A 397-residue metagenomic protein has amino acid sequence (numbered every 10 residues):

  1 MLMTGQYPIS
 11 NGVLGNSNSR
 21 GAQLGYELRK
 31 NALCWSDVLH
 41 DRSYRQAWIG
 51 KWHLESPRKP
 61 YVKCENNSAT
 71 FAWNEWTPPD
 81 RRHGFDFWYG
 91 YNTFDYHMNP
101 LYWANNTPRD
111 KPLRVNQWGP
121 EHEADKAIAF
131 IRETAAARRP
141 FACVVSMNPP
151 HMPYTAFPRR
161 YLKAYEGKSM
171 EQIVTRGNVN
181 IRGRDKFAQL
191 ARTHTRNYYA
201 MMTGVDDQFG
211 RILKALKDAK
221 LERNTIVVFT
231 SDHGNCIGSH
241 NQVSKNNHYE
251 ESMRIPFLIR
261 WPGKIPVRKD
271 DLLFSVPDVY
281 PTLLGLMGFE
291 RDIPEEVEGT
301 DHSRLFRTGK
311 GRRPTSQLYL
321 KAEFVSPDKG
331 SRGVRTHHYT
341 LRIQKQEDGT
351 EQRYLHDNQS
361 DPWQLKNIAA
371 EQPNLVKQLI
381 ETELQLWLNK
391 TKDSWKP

Functional and structural regions predicted by a protein language model:
M1-I343, E347-Y354, P362-T382, N389 (+1 more regions): Formylglycine-dependent sulfatase
